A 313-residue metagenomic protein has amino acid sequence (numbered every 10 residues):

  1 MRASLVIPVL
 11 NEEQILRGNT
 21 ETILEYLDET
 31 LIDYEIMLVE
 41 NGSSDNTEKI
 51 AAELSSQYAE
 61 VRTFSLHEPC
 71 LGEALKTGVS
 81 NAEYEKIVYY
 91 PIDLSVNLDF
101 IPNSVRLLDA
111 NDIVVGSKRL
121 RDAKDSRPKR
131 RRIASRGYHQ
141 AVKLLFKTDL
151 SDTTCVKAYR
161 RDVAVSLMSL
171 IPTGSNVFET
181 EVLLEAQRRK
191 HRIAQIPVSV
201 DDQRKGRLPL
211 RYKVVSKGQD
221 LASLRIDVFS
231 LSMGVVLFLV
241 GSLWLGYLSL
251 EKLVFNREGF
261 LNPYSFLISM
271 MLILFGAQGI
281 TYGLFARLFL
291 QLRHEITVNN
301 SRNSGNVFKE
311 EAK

Functional and structural regions predicted by a protein language model:
R2-S4, E35, E181: Cell-envelope/extracellular polymer assembly enzymes that use nucleotide-activated donors
L5, V9, V39-N41: Conserved sequence signature across two-component system core domains
E12-L16, S43, L71, N97: Donor nucleotide-sugar binding loop of glycosyltransferases
E12-L27: Short, well-formed alpha-helical segments that are part of the catalytic scaffolds of diverse glycosyltransferases
Y34-M37, E48-N81: Conserved donor nucleotide-binding strand/loop of the catalytic core
E40-E48, L94: A conserved acidic beta->alpha catalytic loop
L66-N81, K86-Y89, L98-N176, Q203-Q219: Acceptor/aglycone-binding surface of glycosyltransferases and processive sugar-polymer synthases
P172-K313: Hydrophobic helical membrane-anchoring modules
